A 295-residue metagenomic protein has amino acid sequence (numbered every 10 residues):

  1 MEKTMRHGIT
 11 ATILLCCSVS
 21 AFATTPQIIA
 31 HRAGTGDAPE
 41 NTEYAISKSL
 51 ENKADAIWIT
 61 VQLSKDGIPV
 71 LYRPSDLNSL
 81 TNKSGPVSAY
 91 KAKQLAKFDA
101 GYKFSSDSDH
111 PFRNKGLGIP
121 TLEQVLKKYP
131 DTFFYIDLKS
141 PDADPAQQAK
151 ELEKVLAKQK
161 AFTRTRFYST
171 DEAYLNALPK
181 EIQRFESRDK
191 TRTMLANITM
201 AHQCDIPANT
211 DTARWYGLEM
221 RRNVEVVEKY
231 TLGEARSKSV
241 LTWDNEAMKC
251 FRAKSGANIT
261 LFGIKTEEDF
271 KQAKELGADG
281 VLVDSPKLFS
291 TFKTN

Functional and structural regions predicted by a protein language model:
E2-T10: Bacterial N-terminal signal peptides that target proteins for export
I13-C16: Intrinsically disordered, low-complexity, mixed-charge
S18-S20: N-terminal signal peptide c-region/cleavage motif recognized by signal peptidases
F22-N295: Phosphate-group recognition and catalysis centered on beta-loop-alpha active-site segments
